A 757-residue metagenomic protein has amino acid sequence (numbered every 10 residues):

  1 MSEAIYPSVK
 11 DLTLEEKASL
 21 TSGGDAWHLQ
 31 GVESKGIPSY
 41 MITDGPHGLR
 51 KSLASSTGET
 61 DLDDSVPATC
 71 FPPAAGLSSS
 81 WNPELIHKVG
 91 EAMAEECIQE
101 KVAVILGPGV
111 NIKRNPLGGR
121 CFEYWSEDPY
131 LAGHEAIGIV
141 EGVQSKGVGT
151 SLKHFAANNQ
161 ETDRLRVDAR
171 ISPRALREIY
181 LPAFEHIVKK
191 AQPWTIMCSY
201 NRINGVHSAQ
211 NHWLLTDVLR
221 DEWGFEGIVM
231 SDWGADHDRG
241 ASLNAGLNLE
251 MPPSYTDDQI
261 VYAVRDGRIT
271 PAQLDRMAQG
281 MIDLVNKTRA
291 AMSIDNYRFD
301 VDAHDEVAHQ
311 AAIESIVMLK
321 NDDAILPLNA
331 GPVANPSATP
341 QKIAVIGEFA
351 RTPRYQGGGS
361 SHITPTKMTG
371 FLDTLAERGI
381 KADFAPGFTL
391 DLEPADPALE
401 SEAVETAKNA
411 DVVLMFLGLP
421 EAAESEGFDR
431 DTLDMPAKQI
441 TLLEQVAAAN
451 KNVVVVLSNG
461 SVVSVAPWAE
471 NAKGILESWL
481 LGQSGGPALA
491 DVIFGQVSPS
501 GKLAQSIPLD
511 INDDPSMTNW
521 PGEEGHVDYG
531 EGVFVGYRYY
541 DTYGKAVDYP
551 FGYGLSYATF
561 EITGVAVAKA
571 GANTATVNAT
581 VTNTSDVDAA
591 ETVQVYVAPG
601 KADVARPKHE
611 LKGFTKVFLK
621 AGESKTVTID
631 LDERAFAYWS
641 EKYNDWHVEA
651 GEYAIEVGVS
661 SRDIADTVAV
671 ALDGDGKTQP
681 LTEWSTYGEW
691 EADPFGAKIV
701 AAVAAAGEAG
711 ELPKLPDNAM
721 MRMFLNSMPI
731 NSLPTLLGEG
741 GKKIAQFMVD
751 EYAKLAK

Functional and structural regions predicted by a protein language model:
M1-Y638, E652-V657, S661: Glycoside hydrolase catalytic-domain context in secreted enzymes
D61-D63, L247-M251, G676, T686-Y687 (+1 more regions): A short, ordered amphipathic alpha-helix with a cationic face
S293, G379, G710, A756-K757: Short, flexible coil/linker elements and helix-boundary hinge sites characteristic of intrinsically disordered
A448, G536, G552, S556-Y557 (+4 more regions): In a subset of proteins, long, contiguous C-terminal domains/tails are tracked
E633-K677: Terminal connector regions
D673-A692: Low-complexity, Pro/Ser/Thr- and charge-rich linker/hinge segments at domain boundaries
Y687-L755: Conserved, compact domain cores that house catalytic/ligand-binding motifs in diverse enzymes and effector modules
